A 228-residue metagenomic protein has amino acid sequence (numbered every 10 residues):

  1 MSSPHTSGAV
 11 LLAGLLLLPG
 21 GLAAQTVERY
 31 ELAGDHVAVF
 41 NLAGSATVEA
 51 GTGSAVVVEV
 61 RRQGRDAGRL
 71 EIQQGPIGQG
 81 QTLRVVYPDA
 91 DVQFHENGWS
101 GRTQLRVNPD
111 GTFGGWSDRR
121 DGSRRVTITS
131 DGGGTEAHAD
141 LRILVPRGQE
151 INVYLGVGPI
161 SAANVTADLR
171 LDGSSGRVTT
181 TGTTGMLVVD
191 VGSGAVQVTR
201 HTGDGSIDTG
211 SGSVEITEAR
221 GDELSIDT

Functional and structural regions predicted by a protein language model:
M1-T6: N-terminal secretory signal peptides that target proteins for export/translocation
G8-G20: Bacterial N-terminal signal peptides
A24-H36, S45-L155, A163-T166, R170-G173 (+4 more regions): Acidic (Asp/Glu) and glycine-rich low-complexity loops/linkers that are typically intrinsically disordered
